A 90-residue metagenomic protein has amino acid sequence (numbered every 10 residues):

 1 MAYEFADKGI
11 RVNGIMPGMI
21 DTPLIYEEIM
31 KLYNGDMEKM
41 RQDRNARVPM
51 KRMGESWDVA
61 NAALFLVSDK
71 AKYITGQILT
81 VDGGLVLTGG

Functional and structural regions predicted by a protein language model:
M1, F5, A62-A63, V67-K70: Conserved alpha-helical elements of the SDR catalytic core
Y3, I10, A60-N61, V86: Conserved active-site helix of classical SDR/Rossmann-fold NAD(P)-dependent CH-OH oxidoreductases
A6, R11, I74-G76: Short, small/polar-rich loop/turn modules that mediate ligand/substrate recognition or access, typified
R11-P17, D21, V67, T80-D82: Conserved SDR Rossmann-fold cofactor-binding beta-strand/turn motif
P17-K31: Short, flexible catalytic-loop segment of classical short-chain dehydrogenase/reductase
G35-D36, V48-V59, K70: A conserved structural motif in NAD(P)-dependent oxidoreductases
R44: Substrate-binding pocket helix/loop in short-chain dehydrogenase/reductase
L64, T75-G90: Short C-terminal tail/terminal secondary-structure segment of NAD(P)H-dependent dehydrogenase/reductase domains
